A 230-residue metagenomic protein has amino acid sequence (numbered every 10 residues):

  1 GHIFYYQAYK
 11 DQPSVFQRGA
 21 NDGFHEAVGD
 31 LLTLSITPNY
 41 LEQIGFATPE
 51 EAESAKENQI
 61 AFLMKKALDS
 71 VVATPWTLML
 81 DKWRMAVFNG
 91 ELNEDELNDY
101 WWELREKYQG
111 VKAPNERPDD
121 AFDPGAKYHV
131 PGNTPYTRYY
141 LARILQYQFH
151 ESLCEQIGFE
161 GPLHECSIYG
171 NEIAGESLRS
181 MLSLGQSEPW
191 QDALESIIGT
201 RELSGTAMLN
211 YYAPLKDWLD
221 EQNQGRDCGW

Functional and structural regions predicted by a protein language model:
G1, H25, I198: Single, functionally critical "micro-switch" positions that shape active/binding sites and transmembrane helices
G1-P13, L32, I36: Catalytic Zn2+-binding segment of zinc metalloproteases
F4-Y5, L34, P49-W230: C-terminal, non-catalytic "cap/extension" segments appended to globular domains
Q7-A8, N39-Y40, I44, Q156-I157: Membrane-interface elements of multi-pass transporters and channels
P13-A20, L63-L68: Short beta-alpha connecting loops at secondary-structure transitions that line or flank enzyme active sites
V15, P38-N39, E151: Residues in and immediately flanking transmembrane alpha helices
F16-A20, F24, E96, T137: A structural signal for alpha-helical segments
G19-K56: Post-HExxH zinc-binding segment in Zn-dependent metallohydrolases
